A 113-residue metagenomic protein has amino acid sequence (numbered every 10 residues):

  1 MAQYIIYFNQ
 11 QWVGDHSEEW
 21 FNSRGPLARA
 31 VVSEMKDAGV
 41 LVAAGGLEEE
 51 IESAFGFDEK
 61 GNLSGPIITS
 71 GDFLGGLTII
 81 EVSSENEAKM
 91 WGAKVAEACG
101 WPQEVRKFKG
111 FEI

Functional and structural regions predicted by a protein language model:
M1-I113: Conserved, structured core segments of small domains
